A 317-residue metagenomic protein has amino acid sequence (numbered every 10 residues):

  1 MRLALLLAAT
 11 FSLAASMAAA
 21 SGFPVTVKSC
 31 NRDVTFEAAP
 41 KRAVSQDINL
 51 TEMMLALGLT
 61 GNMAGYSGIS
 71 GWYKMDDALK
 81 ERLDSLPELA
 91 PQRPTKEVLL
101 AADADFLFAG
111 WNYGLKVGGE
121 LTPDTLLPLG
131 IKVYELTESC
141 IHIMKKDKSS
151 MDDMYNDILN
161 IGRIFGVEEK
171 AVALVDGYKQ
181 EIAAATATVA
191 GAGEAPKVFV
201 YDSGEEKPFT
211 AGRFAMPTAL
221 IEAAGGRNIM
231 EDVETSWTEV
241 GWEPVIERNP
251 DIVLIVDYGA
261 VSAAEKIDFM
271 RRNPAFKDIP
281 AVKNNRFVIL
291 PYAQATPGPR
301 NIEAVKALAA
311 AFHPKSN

Functional and structural regions predicted by a protein language model:
L3, A18-M53, N160-Y201, A311-N317: Bacterial Sec-exported substrate-binding components of ABC uptake systems
A4-A15: Bacterial N-terminal signal peptides
S29-N31, L86-E97, V117, S139 (+1 more regions): Short helix-initiation/N-cap motifs at beta->coil->alpha
S45-A102, F106-L115, I229: A short, structured surface patch at a secondary-structure boundary
S67, E135, A211-W237: His/Asp/Glu-enriched short active-site or ligand-binding loop at hydrolase and phosphoryl-transfer sites
K96-F106, D124, L129, V240-N249: Short helices/loops that flank or line small-molecule/ion binding pockets
Y113-L121, I131-N160, E194-M216, A264: Extracytoplasmic ligand-binding site segments that recognize negatively charged/polar headgroups
K148-L159, R163, I252-N317: Structured C-terminal subdomain patch of bacterial secreted/periplasmic proteins
